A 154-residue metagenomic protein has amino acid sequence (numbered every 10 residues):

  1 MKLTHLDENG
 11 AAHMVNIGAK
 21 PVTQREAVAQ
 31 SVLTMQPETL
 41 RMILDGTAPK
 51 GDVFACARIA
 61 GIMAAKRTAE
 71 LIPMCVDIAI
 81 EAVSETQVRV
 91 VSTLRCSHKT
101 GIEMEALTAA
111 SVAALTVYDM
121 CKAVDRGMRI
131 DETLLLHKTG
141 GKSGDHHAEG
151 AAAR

Functional and structural regions predicted by a protein language model:
M1-F54, R58-R154: C-terminal binding/interaction regions
